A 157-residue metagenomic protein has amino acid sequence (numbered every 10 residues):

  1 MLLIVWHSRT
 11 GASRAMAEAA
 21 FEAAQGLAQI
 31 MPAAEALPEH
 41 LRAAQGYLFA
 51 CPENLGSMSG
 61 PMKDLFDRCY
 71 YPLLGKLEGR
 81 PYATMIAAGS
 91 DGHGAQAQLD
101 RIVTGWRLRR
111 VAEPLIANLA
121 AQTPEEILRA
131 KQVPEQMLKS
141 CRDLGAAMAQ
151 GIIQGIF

Functional and structural regions predicted by a protein language model:
M1-A24: N-terminal beta1-alpha1 ligand-phosphate binding loop
M1-L3, Q29, A83: A structural signal for isolated positions on well-ordered beta-strands in alpha/beta enzyme cores
A12, M16, H40, Q98 (+3 more regions): Charged catalytic carboxylate motif
A17-L27, T104-R109: Short helix-loop-beta junction
G26-A36: A short, well-structured beta->alpha microelement
A34-N118: Helix-loop-strand module that forms the ligand-binding subsite of alpha/beta enzymes
L37, V111-F157: Glycine-rich phosphate/pyrophosphate-binding loop and the adjoining helix
